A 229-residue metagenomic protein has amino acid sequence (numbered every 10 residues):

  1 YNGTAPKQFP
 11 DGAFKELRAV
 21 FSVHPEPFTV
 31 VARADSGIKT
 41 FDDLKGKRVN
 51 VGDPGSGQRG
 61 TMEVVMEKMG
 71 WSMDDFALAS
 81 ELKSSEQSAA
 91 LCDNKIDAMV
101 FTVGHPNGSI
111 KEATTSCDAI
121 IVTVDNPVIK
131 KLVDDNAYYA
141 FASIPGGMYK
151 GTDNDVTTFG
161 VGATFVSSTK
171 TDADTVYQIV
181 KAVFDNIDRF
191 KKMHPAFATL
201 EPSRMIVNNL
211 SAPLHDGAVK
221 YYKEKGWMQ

Functional and structural regions predicted by a protein language model:
Y1-K45, N50-D53, V64: Short, glycine-/small- and polar/acidic-enriched structural segments that line small-molecule recognition paths
Q8, Q58-A77, K95, K111-T115 (+1 more regions): Ligand-binding cleft/hinge of the Venus flytrap
L17, F41, R59-E63, S88 (+3 more regions): Extracytoplasmic/secreted envelope proteins and their assembly/folding machinery, especially bacterial periplasmic
P25, R33-S36, P54, G104-H105 (+2 more regions): Solvent-exposed coil/turn segments that connect beta secondary-structure elements in extracytoplasmic/periplasmic
D35, D53-G60, L82-S85, V100 (+2 more regions): Soluble non-cytosolic domains of exported or imported proteins
P54-V64, A137-V207: Ligand-binding clefts/hinges and TM-proximal coupling segments of bilobed small-molecule sensing domains
M73-V166, K170-T171: Pocket-lining segment of extracytoplasmic ligand-binding domains
E86, D93-N94, V103-I121, K131-D134 (+1 more regions): An extracytoplasmic/periplasmic, membrane-proximal ligand-sensing/linker region
